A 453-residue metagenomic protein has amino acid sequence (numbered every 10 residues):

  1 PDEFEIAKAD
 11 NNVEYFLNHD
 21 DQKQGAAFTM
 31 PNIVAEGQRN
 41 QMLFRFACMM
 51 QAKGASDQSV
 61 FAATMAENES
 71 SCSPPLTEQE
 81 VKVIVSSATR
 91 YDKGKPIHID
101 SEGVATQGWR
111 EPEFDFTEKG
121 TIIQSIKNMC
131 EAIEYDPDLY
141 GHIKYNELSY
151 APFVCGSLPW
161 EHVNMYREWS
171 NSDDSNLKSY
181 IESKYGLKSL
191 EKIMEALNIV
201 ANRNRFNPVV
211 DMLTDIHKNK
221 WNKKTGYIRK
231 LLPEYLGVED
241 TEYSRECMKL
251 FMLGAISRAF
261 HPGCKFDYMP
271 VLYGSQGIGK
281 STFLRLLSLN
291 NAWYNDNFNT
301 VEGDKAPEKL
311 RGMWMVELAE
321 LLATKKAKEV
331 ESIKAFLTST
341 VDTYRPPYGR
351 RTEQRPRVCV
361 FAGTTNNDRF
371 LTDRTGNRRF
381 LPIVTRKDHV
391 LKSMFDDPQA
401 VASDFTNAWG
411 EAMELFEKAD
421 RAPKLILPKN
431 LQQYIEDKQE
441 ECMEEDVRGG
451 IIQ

Functional and structural regions predicted by a protein language model:
A9-Q107: Modules that initiate DNA replication and primer synthesis
N12-E36, N68, N176-K184, K220-E242 (+1 more regions): Short amphipathic alpha-helical segments and their helix-coil junctions
Y15-L17, D21-Q22, S175, S179 (+5 more regions): Feature primarily recognizes SF3-like P-loop helicase cores of small DNA viruses
I33-M42, G54-A55, R203-N204, E239-C247 (+1 more regions): Structural motif
M42-K53, A63-A66, S87, N198-I199 (+3 more regions): Short, hydrophobic/amphipathic alpha-helical patches that form generic packing surfaces within helical domains
A47-M50, A55, S59, T64 (+3 more regions): N-terminal nucleic-acid engagement/recognition segments and initiation subdomains in replication, restriction
Q58, M65, V200-M315: P-loop NTPase catalytic core of nucleic-acid-dependent motor ATPases
M65-Q79, E239, L272-F283, I435-E444: Short, mixed-charge aromatic SLiMs
